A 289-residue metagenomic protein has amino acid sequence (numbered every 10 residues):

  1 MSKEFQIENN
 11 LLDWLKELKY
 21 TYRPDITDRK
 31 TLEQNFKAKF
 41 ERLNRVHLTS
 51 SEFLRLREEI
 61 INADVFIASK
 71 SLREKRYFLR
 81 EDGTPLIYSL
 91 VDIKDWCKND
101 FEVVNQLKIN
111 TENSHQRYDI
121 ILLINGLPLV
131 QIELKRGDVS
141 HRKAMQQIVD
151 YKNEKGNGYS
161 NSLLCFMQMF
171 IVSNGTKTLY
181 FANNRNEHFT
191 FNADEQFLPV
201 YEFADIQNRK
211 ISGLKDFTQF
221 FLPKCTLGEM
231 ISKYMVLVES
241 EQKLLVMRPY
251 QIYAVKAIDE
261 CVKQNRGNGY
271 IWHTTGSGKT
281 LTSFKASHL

Functional and structural regions predicted by a protein language model:
S2-L289: ATP-dependent helicase/translocase motor core
